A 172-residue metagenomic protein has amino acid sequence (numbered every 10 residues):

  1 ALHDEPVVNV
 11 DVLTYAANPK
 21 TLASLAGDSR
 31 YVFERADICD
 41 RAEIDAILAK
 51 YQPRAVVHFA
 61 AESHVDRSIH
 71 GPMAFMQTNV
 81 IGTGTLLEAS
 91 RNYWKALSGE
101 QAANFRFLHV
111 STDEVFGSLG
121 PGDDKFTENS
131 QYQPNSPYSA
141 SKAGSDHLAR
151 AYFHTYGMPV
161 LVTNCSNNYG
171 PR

Functional and structural regions predicted by a protein language model:
A1-P171: N-terminal Rossmann-like NAD(P)+-binding domain of SDR-like oxidoreductases, especially those catalyzing
